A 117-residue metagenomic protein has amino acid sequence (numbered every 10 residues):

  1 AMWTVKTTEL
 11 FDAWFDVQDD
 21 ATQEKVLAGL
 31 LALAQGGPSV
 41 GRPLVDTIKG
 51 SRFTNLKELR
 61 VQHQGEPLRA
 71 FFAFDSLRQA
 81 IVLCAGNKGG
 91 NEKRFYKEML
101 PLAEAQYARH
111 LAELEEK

Functional and structural regions predicted by a protein language model:
A1-P67, S76-A80, N87-K117: Basic, Lys/Arg-enriched alpha-helical interface segments
